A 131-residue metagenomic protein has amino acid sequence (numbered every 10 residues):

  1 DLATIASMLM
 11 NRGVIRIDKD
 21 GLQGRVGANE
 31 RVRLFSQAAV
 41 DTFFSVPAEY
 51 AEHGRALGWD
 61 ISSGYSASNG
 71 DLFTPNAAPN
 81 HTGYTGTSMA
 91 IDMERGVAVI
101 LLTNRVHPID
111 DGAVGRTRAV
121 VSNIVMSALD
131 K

Functional and structural regions predicted by a protein language model:
D1-K131: Catalytic loop of the DD-peptidase/beta-lactamase superfamily, centered on the K-T-G motif and neighboring
